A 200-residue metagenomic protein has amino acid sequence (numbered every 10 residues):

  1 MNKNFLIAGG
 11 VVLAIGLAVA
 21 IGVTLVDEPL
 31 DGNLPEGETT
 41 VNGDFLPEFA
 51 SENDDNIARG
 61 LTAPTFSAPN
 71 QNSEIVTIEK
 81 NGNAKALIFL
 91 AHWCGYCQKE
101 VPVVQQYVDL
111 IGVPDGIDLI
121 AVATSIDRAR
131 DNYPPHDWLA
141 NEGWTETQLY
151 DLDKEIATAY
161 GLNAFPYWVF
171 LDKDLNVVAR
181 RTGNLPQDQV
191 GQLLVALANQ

Functional and structural regions predicted by a protein language model:
M1-A63: N-terminal targeting signals for export/organelle localization
I57-A58, T65-A86: A short beta-strand-turn-helix
L61-A63, N81-G82, P114, N163: Extracytoplasmic
V76-Q98, V104: Short active-site neighborhood of thiol/selenol oxidoreductases, capturing the structured segment around
A86-L87, L119, W168: Hydrophobic beta-strand anchors of alpha/beta hydrolase catalytic cores
Q98-E142, L152-A159: Structural microenvironment flanking redox-active thiols in thiol-disulfide oxidoreductases
A140-W144, D151-A198: Thiol/disulfide oxidoreductase modules built on the thioredoxin-like
